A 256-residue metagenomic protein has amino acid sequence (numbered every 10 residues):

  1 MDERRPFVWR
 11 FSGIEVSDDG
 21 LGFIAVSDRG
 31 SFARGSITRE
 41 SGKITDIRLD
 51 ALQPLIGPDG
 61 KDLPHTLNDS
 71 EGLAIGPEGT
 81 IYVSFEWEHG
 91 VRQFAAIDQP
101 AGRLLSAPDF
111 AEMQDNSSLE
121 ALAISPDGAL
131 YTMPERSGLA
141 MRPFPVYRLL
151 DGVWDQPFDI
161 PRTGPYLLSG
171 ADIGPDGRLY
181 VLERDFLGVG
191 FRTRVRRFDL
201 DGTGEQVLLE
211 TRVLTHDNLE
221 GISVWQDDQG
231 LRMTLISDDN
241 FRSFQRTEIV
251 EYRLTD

Functional and structural regions predicted by a protein language model:
M1-D256: Sequence/structural signature of beta-propeller domains
